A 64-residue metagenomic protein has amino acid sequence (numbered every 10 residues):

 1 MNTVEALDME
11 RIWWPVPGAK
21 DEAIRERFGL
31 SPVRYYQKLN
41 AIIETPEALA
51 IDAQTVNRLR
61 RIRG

Functional and structural regions predicted by a protein language model:
T3-Q54, R58: Amphipathic, hydrophobic secondary-structure cores in small proteins
